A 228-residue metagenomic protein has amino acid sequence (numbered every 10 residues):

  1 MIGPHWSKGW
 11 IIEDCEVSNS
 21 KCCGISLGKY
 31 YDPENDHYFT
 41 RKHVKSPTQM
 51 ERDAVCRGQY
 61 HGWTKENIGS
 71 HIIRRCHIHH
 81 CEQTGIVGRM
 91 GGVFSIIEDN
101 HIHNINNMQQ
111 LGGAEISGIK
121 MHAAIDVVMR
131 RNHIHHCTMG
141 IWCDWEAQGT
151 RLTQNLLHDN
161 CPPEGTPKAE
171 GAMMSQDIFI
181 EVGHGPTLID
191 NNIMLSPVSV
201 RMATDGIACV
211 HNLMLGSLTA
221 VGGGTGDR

Functional and structural regions predicted by a protein language model:
M1-H5, S18-R228: Glycine- and acidic/polar-rich repeat regions and solenoidal domains
G9-I11, C15, N19: Hydrophobic or amphipathic alpha-helical targeting/insertion segments
